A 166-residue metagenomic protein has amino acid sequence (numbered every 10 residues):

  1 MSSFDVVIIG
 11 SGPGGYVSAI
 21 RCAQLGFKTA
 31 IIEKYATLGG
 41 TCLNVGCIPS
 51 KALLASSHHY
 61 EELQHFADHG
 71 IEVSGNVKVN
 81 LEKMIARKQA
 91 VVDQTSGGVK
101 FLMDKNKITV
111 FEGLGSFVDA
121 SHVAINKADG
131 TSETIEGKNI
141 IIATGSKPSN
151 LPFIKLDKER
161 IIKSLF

Functional and structural regions predicted by a protein language model:
M1-G12: Beta1/beta-strand and adjacent pyrophosphate-binding region of the FAD-binding site in flavoprotein oxidoreductases
S2-F4, R21-F27, E33-F166: Glycine-rich flavin
I9, I32-E33: The conserved SAM/SAH-binding core of class I Rossmann-like methyltransferase domains, concentrating on the hydrophobic
G15: N-terminal Rossmann-fold NAD(P) dinucleotide-binding loop
